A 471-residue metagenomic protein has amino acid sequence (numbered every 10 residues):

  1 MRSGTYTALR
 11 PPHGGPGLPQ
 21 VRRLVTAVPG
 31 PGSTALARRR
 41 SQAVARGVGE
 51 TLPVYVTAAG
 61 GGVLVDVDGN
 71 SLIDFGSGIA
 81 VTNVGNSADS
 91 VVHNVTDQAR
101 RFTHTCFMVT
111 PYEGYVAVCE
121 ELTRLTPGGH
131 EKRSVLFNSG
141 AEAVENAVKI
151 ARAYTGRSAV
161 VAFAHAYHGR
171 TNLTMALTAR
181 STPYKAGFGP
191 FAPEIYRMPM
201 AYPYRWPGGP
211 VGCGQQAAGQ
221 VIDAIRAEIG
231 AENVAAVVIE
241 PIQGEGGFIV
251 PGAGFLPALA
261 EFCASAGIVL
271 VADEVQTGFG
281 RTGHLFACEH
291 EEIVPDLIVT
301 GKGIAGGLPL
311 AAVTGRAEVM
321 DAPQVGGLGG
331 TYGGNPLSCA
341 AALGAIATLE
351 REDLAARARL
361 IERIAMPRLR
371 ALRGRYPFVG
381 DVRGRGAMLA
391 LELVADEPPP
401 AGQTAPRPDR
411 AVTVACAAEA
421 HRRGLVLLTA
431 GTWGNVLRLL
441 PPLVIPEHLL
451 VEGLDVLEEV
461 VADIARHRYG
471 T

Functional and structural regions predicted by a protein language model:
R2-T471: Conserved N-terminal phosphate-binding loop of PLP-dependent enzymes in the Aspartate aminotransferase
